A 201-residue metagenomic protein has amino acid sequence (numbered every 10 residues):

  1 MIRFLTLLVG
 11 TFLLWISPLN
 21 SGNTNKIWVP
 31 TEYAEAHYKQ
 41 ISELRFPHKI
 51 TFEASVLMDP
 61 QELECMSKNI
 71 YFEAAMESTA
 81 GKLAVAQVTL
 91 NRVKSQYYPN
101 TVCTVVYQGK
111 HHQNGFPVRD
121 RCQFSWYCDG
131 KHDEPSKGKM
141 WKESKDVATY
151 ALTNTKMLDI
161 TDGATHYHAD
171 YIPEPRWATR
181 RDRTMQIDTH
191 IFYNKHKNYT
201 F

Functional and structural regions predicted by a protein language model:
M1-V9: N-terminal Sec-pathway targeting helices
I2, W15-P18, G22-F201: Bacterial extracytoplasmic/cell-wall-associated proteins, especially those involved in peptidoglycan
